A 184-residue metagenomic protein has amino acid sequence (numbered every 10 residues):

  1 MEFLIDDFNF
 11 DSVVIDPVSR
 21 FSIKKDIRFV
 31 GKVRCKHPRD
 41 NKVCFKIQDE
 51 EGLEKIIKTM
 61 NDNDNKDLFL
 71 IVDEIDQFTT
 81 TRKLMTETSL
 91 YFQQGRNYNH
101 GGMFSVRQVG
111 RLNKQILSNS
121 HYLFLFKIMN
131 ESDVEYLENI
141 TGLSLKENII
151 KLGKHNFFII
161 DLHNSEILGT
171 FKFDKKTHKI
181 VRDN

Functional and structural regions predicted by a protein language model:
M1-D6, V18-F21, E50-S144: Conserved P-loop NTPase motor cores
M1-P38: Walker A/P-loop NTP-binding active-site region of P-loop NTPases, recognizing the glycine-rich GxxxxGKT/S
D6-S12, L90-F92, Y122, V134-N184: P-loop NTPase motor core of the ASCE superfamily
N9, R39-K42, S120-H121: Short, well-ordered alpha-helix to beta-strand connector turns
D11-S12, N41-C44, D67-L70: Hydrophobic beta-strand segments of well-ordered beta-sheets in folded domains
V14, F45, S105: Conserved SAM-binding loop
V33-D49: Conserved P-loop NTPase mechanochemical-coupling segment
K46-G52, L162-S165: Short, flexible beta-strand-to-coil junctions
